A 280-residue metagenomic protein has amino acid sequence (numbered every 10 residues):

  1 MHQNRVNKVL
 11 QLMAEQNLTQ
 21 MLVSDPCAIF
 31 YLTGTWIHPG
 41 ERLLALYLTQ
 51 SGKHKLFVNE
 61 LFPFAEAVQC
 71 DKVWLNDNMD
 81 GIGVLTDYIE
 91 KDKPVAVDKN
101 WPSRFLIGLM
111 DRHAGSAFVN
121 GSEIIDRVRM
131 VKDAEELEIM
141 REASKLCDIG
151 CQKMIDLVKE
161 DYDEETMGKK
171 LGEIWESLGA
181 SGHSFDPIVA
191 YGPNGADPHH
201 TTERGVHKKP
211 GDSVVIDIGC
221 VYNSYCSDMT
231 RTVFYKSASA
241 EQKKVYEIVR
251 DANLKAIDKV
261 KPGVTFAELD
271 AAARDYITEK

Functional and structural regions predicted by a protein language model:
M1-K280: Active-site neighborhoods and metal-handling regions in enzymes and metal-associated proteins
